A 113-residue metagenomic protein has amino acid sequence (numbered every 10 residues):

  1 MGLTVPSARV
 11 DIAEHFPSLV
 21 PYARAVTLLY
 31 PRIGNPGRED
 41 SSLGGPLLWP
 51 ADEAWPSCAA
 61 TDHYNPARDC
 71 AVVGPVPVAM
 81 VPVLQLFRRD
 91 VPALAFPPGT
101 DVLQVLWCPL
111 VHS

Functional and structural regions predicted by a protein language model:
M1-S113: Preference for intrinsically disordered or flexible, low-complexity segments and adjacent hinge/connector residues
